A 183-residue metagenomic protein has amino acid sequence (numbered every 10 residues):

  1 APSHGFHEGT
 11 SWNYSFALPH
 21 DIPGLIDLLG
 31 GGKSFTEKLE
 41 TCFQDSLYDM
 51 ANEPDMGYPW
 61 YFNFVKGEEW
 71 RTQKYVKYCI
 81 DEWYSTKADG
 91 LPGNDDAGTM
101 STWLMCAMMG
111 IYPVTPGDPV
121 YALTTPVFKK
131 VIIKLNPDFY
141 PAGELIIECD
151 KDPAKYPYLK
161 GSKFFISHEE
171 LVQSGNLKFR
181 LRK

Functional and structural regions predicted by a protein language model:
A1-I146, K151, K163, E169-K178: Active-site core of glycosidic bond-cleaving carbohydrate-active enzymes
D152-L159: Beta-strand-rich binding/interaction modules
L181: Short beta-strand-plus-loop segments that form exposed binding edges in beta-rich domains
